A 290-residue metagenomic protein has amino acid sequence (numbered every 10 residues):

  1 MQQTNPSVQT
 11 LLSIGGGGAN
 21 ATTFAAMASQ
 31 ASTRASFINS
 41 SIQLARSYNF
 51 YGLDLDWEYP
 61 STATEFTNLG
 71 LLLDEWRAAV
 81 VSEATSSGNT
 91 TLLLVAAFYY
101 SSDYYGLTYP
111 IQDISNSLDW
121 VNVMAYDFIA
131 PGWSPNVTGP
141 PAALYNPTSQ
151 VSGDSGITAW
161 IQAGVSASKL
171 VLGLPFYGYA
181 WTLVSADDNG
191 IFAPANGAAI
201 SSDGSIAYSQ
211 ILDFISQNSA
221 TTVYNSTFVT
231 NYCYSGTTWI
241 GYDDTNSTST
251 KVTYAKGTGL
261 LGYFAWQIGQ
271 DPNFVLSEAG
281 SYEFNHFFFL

Functional and structural regions predicted by a protein language model:
M1-A45, E278: Glycan-recognition patch characteristic of GH18 chitinases/ENGases and related GlcNAc/peptidoglycan-binding proteins
L12, L55, W76, V121 (+3 more regions): Conserved, mostly hydrophobic/aromatic
G15, G52-P60: Mobile, glycine-rich extracellular loop/lid and propeptide segments that shape or gate substrate/ligand access
A28-N49, S102-D113, G153-T158, Y242-K256: Short, acidic/polar
Y51, D119, L261: Receiver (REC) domain switch/active-site residues of two-component response regulators
Y59-I211: Substrate-binding surface in catalytic domains of secreted glycosidases
Y179-W181, D243-L290: Acidic/aromatic/glycine-rich contiguous surface patches that form carbohydrate-binding/processing clefts and analogous
S201-G259: Hydrophobic, secondary-structure "cap" segments at the distal end of domains
